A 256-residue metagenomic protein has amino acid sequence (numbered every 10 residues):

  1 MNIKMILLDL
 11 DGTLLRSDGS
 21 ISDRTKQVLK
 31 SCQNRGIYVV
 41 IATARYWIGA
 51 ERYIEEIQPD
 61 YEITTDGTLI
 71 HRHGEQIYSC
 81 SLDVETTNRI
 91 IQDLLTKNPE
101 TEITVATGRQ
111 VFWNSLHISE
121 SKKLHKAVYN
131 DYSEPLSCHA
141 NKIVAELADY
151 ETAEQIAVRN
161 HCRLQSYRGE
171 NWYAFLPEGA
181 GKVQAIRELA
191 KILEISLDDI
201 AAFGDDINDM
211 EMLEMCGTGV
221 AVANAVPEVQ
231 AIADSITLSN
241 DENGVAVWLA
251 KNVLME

Functional and structural regions predicted by a protein language model:
M1-I3, R16, S22, L176-E178 (+1 more regions): Mg2+-dependent phosphoryl-transfer enzymes with acidic/Ser/Thr/Gly-rich catalytic loops
L7-L8: Walker B beta-strand of ABC/ABC-like P-loop ATPase nucleotide-binding domains, specifically the conserved hydrophobic
S17-S119: Active-site phosphate-binding/coordination module
C32, T43, D66, I143 (+3 more regions): Residue-level signal for inorganic ion chemistry
I57-Q58, D66, R159-C162, M215-C216 (+1 more regions): Short, structured coil segments at secondary-structure junctions
P59-G67, C80, K123, Q165-Y167 (+2 more regions): Short hydrophobic/aromatic-enriched beta-strand-loop microsegments
D93, K97-M212, N224: Conserved acidic, metal-coordinating active-site core of Asp-based, Mg2+-dependent phosphoryl-transfer enzymes
